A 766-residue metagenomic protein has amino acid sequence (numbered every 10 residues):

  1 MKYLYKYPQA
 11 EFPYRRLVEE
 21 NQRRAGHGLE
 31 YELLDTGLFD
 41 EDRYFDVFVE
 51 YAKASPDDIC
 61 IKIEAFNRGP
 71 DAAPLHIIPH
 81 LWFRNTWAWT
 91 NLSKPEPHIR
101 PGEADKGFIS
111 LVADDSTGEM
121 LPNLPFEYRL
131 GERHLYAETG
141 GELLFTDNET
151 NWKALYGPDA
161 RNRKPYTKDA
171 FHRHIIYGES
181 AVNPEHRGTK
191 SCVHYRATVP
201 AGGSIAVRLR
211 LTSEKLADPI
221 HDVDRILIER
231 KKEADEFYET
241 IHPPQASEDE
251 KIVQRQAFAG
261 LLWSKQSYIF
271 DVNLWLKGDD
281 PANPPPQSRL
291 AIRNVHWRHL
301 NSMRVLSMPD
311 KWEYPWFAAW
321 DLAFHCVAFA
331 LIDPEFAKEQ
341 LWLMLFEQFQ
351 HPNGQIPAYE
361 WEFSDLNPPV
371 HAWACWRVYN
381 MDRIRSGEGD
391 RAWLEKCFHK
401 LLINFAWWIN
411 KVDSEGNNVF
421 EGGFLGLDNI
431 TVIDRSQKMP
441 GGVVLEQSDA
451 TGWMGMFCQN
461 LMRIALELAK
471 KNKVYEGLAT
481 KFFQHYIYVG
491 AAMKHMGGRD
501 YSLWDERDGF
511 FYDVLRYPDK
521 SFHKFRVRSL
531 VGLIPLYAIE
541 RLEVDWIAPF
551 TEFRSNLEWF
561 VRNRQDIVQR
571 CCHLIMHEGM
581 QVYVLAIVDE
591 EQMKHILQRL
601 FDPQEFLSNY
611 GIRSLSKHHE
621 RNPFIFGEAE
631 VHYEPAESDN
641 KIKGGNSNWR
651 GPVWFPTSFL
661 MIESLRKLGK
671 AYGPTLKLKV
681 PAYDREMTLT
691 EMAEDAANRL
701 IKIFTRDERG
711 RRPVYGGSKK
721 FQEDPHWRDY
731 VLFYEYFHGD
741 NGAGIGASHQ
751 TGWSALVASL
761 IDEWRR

Functional and structural regions predicted by a protein language model:
M1-R766: Acidic, mature catalytic/reactive cores of soluble proteins
